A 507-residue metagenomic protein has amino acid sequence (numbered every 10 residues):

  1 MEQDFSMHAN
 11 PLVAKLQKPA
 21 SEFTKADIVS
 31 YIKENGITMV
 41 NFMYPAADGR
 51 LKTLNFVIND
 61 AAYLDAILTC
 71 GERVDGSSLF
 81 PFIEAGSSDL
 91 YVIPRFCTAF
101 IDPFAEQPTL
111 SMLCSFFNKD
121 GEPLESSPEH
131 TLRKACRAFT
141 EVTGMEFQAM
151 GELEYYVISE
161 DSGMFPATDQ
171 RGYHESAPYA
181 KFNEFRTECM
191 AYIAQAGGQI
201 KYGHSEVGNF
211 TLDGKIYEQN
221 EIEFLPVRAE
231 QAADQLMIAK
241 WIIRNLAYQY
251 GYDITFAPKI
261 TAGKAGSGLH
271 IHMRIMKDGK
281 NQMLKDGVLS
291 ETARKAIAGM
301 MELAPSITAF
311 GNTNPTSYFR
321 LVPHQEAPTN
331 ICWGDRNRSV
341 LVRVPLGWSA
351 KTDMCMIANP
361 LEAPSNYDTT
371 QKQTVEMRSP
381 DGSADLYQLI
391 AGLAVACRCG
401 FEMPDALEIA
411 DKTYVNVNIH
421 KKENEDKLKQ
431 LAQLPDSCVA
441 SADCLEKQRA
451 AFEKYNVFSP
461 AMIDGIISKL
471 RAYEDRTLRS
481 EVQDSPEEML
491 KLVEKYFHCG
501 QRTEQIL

Functional and structural regions predicted by a protein language model:
E2-L507: Glycine-rich, acidic/polar active-site loops that bind/position phosphate-bearing ligands
